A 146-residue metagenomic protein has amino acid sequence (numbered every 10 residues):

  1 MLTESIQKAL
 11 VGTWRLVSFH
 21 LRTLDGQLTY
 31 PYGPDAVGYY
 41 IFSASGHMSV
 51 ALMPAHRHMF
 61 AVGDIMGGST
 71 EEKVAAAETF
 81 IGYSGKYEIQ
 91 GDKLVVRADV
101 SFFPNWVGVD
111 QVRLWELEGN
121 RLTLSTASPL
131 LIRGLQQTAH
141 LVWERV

Functional and structural regions predicted by a protein language model:
M1-V146: Lipid interaction determinants
